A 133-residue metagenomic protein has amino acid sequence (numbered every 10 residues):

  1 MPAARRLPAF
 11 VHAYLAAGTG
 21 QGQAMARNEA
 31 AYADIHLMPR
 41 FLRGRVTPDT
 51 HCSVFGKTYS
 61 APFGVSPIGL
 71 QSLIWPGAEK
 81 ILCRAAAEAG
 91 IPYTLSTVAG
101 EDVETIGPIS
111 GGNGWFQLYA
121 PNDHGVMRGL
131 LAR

Functional and structural regions predicted by a protein language model:
M1-G56: An N-cap/entry alpha-helix motif that binds or orients negatively charged groups
A3, K57-S66: N-terminal small/glycine-rich loop or linker at the start of catalytic domains across soluble metabolic enzymes
P8, V65, A86: Conserved, mostly hydrophobic/aromatic
F63-S66, Y93-L95, G114-L118: Hydrophobic faces of well-ordered beta-strands that scaffold small-molecule active sites in alpha/beta enzyme cores
P67-L73: Glycine-rich phosphate/pyrophosphate-binding beta-alpha loops
I74-E79, L95-G111, P121-L130: Active-site-adjacent beta->alpha loops and helix N-cap segments on the catalytic face of soluble alpha/beta enzymes
K80-A87: Glycine-rich beta-alpha loop segments
